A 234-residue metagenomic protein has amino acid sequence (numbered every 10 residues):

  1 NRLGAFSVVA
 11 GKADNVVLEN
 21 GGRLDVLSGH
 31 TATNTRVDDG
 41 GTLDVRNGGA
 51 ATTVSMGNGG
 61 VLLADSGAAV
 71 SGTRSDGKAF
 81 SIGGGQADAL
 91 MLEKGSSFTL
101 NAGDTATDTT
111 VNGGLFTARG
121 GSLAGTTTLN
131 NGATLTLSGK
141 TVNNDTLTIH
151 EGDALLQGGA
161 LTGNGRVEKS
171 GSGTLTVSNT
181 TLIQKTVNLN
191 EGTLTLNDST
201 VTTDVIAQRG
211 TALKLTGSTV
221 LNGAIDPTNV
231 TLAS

Functional and structural regions predicted by a protein language model:
N1-S234: Beta-strand-rich extracellular passenger or scaffold domains
